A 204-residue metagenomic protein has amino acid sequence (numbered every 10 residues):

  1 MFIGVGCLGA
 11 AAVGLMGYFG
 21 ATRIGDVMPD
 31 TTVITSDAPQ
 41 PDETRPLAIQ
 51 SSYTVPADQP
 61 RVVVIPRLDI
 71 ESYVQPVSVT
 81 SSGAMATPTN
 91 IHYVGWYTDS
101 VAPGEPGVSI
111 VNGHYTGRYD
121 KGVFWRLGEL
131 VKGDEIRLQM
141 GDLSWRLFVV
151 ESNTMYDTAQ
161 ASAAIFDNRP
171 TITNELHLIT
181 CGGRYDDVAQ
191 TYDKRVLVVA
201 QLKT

Functional and structural regions predicted by a protein language model:
M1-L8: N-terminal Sec-pathway targeting helices
A12-T204: Solvent-exposed, non-transmembrane regions of membrane-associated and secreted proteins
